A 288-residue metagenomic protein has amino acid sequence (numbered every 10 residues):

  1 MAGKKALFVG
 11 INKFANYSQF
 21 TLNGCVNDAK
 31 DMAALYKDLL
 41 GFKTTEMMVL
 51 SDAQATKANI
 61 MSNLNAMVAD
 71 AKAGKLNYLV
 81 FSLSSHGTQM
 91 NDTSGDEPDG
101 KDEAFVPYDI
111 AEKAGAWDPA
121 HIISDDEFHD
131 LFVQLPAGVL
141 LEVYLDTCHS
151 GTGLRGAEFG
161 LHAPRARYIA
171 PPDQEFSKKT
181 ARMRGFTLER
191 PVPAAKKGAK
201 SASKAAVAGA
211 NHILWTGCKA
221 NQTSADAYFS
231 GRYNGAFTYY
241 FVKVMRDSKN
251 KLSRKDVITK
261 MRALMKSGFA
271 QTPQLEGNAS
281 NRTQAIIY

Functional and structural regions predicted by a protein language model:
M1-Y288: Cysteine endopeptidase catalytic domains of the caspase/legumain-like
